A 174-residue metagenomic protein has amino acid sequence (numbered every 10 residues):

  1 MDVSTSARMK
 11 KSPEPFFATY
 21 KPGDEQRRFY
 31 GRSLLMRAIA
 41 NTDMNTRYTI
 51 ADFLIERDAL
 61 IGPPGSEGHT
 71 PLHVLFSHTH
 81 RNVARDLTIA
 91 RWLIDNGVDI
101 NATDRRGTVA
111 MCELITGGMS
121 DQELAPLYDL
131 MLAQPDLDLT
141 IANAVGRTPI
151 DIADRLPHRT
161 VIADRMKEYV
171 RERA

Functional and structural regions predicted by a protein language model:
M1-K11, A125, L130, P135-A174: Ankyrin-repeat-protein effector appendages
M1-L54, P63: N-terminal segments that cap or nucleate solenoid repeat domains
D2-S4, E25-A40, P64-T79, T103-T116 (+1 more regions): Ankyrin-repeat boundary/"N-cap" motif
F16-G23, I50-L60, T88-I100, L127-D138 (+1 more regions): Ankyrin repeat domain, specifically the short helix-to-loop turn at the C-terminus of the second helix of each repeat
Y48, V83-L87, D121-A125: Non-membrane alpha-helical structural segments and their capping/turn regions in soluble enzymes
H73-F76, V83-I89: Helix-adjacent hinge/juxtasegments
T79-R81, L127-Y128: Eukaryote-biased, non-catalytic alpha-solenoid scaffold regions
